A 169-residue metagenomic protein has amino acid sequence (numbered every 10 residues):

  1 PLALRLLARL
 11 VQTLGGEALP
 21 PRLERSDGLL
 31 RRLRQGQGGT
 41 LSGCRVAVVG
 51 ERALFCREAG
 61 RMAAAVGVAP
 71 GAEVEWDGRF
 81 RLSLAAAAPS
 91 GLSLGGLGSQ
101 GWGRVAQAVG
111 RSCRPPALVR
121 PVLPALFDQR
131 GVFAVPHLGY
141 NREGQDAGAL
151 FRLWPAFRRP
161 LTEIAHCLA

Functional and structural regions predicted by a protein language model:
P1-A169: AMP-forming adenylation/ATP pyrophosphatase catalytic core
